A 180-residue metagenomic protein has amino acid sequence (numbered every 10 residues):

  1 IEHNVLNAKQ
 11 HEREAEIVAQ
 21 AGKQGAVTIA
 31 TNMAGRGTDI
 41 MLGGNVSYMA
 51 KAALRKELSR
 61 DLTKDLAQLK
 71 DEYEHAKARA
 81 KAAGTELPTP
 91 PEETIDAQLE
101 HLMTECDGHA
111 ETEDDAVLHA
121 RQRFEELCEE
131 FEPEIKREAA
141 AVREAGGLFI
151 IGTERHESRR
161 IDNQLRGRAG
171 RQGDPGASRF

Functional and structural regions predicted by a protein language model:
I1-F149: Conserved motor-coupling elements within RecA-like helicase/translocase cores
A15, T38, L42, T153 (+2 more regions): Single-stranded RNA-binding surfaces
A34-G35, S47, R155-S158, G170: Short, glycine-/Ser/Thr-/acidic-enriched flexible segments
A140-E154, G170-F180: Conserved segment of the helicase C-terminal RecA-like domain
V142-E144, I161-Q164: Transmembrane alpha-helical segments and their cytosolic interface motifs in multi-pass membrane proteins
